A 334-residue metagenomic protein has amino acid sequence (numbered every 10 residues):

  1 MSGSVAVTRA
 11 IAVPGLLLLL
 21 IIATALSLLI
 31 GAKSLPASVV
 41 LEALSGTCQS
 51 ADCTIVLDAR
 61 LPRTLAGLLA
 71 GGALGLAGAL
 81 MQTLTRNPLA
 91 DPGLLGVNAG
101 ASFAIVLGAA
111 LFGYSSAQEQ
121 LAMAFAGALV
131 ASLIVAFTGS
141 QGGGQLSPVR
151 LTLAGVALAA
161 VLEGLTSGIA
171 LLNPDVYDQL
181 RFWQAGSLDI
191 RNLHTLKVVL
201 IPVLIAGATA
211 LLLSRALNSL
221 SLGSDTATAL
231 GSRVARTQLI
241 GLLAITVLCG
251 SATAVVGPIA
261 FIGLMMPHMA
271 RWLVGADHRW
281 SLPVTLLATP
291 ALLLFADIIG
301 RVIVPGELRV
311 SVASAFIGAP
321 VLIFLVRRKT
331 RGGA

Functional and structural regions predicted by a protein language model:
M1-A334: Alpha-helical transmembrane segments in inner-membrane proteins
